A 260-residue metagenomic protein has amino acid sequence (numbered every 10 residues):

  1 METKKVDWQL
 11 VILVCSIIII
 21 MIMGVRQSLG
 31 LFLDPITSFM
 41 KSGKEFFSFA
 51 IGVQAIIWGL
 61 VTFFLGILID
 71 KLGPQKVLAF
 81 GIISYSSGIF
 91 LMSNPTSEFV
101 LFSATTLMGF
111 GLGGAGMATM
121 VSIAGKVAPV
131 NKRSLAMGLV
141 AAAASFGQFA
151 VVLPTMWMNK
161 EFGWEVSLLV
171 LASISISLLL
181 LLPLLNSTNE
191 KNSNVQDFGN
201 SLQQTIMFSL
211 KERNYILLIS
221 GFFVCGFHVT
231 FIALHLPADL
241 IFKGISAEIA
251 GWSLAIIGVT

Functional and structural regions predicted by a protein language model:
V6-S28, K211-H228: Pair of pore-lining "gating" transmembrane helices in MFS-fold secondary transporters
L10-K44, T62-L65, I232-P237: Extracytoplasmic
Q27, A55-F63, Q148-F149, G258: Residue-level signature of mid-helix packing/kink "hotspots" within the transmembrane helices of 12-pass Major
L29-L33, R213-A255, V259-T260: Extracytoplasmic gate region of multi-pass secondary transporters
L60-E98: Conserved MFS/SLC helix-loop-helix module at the cytosolic interface between two early adjacent transmembrane helices
T106-A142: Cytoplasmic helix-loop-helix junction between adjacent transmembrane helices in 12-TM secondary transporters
V140-S187: Helix-loop-helix hairpin linking two adjacent transmembrane segments in secondary transporters
L184-Q204: Flexible cytoplasmic inter-helical loops of multi-pass small-molecule transporters
